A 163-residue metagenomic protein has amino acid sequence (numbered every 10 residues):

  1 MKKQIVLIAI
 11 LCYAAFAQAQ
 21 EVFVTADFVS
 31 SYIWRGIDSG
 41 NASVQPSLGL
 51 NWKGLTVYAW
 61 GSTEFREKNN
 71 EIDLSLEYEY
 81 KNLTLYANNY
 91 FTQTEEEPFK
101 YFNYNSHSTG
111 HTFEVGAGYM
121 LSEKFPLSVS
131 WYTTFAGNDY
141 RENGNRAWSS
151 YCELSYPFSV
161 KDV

Functional and structural regions predicted by a protein language model:
M1-E21: Cleavable N-terminal export/targeting peptides
I8, Y13-A15, I37, F65 (+2 more regions): Residues embedded in well-ordered secondary-structure elements
A19-E21, G54, S122-L127, F158-V163: Short loop/turn motifs that connect adjacent beta-strands in outer-membrane beta-barrel proteins
Q20, G40-V44, K68-I72, E79 (+2 more regions): Residues that define the transmembrane beta-barrel architecture of outer-membrane proteins
Q20-F65: Short glycine/proline- and aromatic-enriched beta-strand/turn motifs that initiate or cap beta-hairpins
A26-F28, P46-W52, L74-Y78, V115-Y119 (+2 more regions): Residues on the lipid-exposed face of transmembrane beta-strands in outer-membrane beta-barrel proteins
S31, G61-E71, K81-G116, M120-N143 (+1 more regions): Outer-membrane beta-barrel translocator/channel fold
F135-G137, G144-S149, S155-S159: Histidine/lysine/aspartate-rich catalytic loop segments that bind and position anionic ligands
